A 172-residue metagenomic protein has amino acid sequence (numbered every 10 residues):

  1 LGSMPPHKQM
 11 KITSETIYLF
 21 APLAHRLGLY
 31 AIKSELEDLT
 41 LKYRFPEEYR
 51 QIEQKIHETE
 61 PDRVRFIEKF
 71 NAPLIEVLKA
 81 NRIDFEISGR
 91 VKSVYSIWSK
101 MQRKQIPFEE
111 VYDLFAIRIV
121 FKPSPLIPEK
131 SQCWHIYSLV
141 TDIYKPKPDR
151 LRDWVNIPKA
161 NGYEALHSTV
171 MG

Functional and structural regions predicted by a protein language model:
L1-G172: Nucleic-acid processing machinery
